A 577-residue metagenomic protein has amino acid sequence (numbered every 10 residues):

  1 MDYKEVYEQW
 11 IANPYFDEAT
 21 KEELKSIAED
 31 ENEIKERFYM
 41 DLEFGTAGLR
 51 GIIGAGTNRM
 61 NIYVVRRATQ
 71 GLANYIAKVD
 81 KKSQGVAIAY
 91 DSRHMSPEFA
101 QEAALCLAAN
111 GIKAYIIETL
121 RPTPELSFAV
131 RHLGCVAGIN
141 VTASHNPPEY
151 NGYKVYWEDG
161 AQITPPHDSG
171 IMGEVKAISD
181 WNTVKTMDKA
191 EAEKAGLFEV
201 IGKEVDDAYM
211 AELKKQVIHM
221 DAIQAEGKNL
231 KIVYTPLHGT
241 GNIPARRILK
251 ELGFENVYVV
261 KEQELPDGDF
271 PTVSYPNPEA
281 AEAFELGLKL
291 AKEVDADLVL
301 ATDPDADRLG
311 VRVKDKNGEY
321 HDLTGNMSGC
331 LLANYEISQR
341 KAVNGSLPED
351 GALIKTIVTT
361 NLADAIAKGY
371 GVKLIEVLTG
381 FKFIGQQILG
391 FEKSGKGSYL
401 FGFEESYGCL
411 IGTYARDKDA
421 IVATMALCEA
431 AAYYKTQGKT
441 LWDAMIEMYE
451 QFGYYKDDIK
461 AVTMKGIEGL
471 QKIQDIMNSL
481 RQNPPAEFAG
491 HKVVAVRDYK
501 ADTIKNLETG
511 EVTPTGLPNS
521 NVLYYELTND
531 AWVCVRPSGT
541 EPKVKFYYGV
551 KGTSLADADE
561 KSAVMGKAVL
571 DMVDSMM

Functional and structural regions predicted by a protein language model:
Y7-A103, A192-N229, T240: An N-terminal, well-structured beta->alpha segment
E33-F38, L42, N151-E285, L290-A291: Gly/Ser/Thr-enriched, mixed-charge loops and adjacent short helices that form phosphate/oxyanion-binding elements
F38-N58, A143-N146, P236-I248, P304 (+3 more regions): Conserved phosphate/anionic-ligand binding catalytic regions in large, soluble enzymes, centered on
A87-Y150, K250-G310: N-terminal small/polar loop signature for handling phosphorylated ligands or for N-terminal nucleophile
F99-L107, Y150-W157, D307-N326, A363-I366: Short Gly/Thr/Asp-enriched flexible loops that form oxyanion-binding sites at enzyme active sites
Y156-T186, N326-D350, K355-D364, A420 (+1 more regions): Glycine-rich phosphate-binding loop plus the immediately following alpha-helix
K292, A296-L298, E319-H321, Q339-R536 (+3 more regions): Phosphate-binding and adjacent anionic-ligand microenvironments
